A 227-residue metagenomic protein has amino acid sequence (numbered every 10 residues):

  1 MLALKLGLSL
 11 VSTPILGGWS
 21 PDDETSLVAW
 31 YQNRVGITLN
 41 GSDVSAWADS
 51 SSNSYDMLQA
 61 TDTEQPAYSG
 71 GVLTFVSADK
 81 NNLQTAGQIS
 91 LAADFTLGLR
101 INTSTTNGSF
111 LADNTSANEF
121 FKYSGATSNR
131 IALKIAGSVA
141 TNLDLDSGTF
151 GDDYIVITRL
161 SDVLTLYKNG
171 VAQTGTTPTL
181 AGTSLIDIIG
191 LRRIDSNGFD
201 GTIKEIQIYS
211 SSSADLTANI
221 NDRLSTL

Functional and structural regions predicted by a protein language model:
M1-D79, E205, A218-L227: Extracytoplasmic low-complexity segments
I15-D22, V76-F95, A140-S147, R193-D195: Short surface loop/edge beta-strand patches of beta-sandwich-type extracellular domains that form ligand-contact sites
L39-S42, A46-W47, Q59, Q65-S69 (+4 more regions): Extracellular glycan-recognition modules
S50-S52, A112-F120, N169-A172, S225-T226: Short edge-strand/loop segments of extracellular domains
T103, F150-T165: Localized edge beta-strand/strand-to-loop motifs within extracellular or lumenal beta-rich domains
N129-R130, T176-T202: Flexible glycan-contacting loops in extracellular carbohydrate-active proteins
R130-I155: Short, aromatic/His-centered strand-loop micro-motif at the edge of beta-sheets
A136, Y167-G170: Short strand-turn-strand beta-turns centered on an Asx-Gly dipeptide
